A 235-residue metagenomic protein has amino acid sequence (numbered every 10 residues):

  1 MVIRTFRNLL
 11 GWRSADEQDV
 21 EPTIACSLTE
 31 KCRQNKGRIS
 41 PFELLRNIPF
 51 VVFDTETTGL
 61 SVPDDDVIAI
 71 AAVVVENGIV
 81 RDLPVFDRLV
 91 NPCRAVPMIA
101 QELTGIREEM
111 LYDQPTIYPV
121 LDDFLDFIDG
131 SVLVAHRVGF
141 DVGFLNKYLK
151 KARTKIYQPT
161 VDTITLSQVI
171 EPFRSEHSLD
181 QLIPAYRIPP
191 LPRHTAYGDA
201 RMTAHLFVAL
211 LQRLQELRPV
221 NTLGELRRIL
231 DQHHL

Functional and structural regions predicted by a protein language model:
L9-A15, D19-N146, K150-Q158, P172 (+3 more regions): Conserved non-catalytic scaffold segment of RNase H-like nuclease domains
N146, A204-L211: Short, amphipathic alpha-helical segments that act as regulatory/interfacial helices in nucleotide-processing proteins
V161-E176: Short alpha-helix plus adjacent loop in nuclease-associated cores
T195-F207: Acidic, divalent-metal-coordinating active-site segment for phosphoryl/phosphodiester hydrolysis, typified by short
R213-H234: Mixed-charge, glycine-rich, non-catalytic linkers/tails in nucleic-acid processing enzymes
